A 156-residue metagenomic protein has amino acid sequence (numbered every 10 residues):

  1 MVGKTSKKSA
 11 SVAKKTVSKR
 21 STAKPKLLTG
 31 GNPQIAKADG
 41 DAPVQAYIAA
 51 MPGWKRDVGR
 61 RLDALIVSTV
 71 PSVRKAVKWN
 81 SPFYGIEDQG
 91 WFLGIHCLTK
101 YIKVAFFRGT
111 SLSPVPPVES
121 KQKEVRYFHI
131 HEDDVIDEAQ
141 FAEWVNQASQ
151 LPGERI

Functional and structural regions predicted by a protein language model:
V2-I156: Charge-dense, helix-prone N-terminal extensions
